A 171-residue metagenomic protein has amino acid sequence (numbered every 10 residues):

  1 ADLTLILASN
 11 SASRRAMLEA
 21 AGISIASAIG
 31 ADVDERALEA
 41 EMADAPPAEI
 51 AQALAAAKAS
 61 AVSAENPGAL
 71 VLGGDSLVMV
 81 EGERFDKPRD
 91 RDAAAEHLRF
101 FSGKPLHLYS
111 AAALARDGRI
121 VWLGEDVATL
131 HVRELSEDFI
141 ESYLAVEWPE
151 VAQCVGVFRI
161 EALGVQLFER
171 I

Functional and structural regions predicted by a protein language model:
A1-I23, K104, V127-I171: GST superfamily/GST-like fold recognition
A1-L70, E83, D138, S142-V146: N-terminal polybasic phosphate/anion-binding patch
R36-E39, S76-V78, L167: Short, basic/glycine-rich phosphate-binding loops at helix/coil junctions that contact nucleotide phosphates
G73: Generic enzyme active-site microenvironment
S76-L106, V132-E134: Active-site-adjacent loop/tail segments of enzyme domains
S76-M79, L108-A115, F158: Short beta-strand scaffold segments in enzyme catalytic cores
V80-G82, A115-R119, L163: Short acidic-glycine loop/turn motifs at beta-strand connectors
A95-F100, S110-L130: Anionic-ligand binding region
